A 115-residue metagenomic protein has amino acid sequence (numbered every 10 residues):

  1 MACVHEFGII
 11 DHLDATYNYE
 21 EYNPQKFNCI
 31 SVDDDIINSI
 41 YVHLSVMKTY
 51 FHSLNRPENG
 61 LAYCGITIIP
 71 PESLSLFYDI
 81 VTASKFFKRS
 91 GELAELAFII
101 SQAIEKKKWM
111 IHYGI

Functional and structural regions predicted by a protein language model:
M1-F98, Q102-K106, G114-I115: Acidic (Asp/Glu-rich) sequence patches and key acidic residues that form negatively charged surfaces used
